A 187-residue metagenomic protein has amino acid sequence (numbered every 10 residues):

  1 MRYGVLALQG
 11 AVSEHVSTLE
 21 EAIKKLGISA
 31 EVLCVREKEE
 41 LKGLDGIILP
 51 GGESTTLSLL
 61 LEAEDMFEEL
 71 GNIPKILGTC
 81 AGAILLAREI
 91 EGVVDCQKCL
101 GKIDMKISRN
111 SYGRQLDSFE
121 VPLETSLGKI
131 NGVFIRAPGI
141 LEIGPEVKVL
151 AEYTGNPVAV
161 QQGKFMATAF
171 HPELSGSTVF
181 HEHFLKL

Functional and structural regions predicted by a protein language model:
M1-E62, T178-E182, K186-L187: N-terminal beta1-alpha1 cap of cysteine-dependent amidohydrolase-like domains
A11-V12, V93, L174: Alpha-helix N-cap/loop-to-helix initiation residues
V16, A87-E89, P145: Short, well-ordered secondary-structure micro-motifs
I48-L49, G78, T168: Redox-cofactor binding/interface segments in oxidoreductases and associated redox assembly factors
E53-L123: Cysteine-nucleophile active-site neighborhood
R109-L187: Amide-donor transfer/coupling interface in amidating biosynthetic enzymes
